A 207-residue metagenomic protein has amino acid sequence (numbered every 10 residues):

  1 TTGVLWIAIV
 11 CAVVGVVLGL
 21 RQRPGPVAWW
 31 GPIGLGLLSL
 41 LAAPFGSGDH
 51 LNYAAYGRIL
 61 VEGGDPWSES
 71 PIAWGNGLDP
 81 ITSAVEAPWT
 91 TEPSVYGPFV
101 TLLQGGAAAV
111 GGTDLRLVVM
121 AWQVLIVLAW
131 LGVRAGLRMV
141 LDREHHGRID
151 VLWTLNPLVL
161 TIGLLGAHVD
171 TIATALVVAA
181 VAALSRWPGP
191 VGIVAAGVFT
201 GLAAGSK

Functional and structural regions predicted by a protein language model:
T1, L41, V100, G106 (+3 more regions): Membrane-integral, polyisoprenol-dependent glycosyltransferases of the GT-C/oligosaccharyltransferase superfamily
T1-L41: Start-transfer (signal-anchor) and selected internal transmembrane alpha helices of multi-pass inner/ER membrane
C11-G19, L117-E144, T174-A175: Transmembrane-helix motifs of polytopic, lipid-linked glycan transferases
G25-V127: Intramembrane catalytic core of multi-pass membrane enzymes that act on lipidic substrates
G25-W30, L137-L158, W187-P188: Transmembrane-helix signature of polytopic, membrane-embedded enzymes that assemble or transfer cell-envelope glycans
L41-G46, L155, G201-K207: Transmembrane helix irregularities
V124-A129, R148-A179, A183-L184, S206: Multi-pass, polyprenyl lipid-linked donor-dependent membrane glycosyltransferases
D150, A179, A183-G201: Short hydrophobic alpha-helices at membrane interfaces in multi-pass membrane enzymes
